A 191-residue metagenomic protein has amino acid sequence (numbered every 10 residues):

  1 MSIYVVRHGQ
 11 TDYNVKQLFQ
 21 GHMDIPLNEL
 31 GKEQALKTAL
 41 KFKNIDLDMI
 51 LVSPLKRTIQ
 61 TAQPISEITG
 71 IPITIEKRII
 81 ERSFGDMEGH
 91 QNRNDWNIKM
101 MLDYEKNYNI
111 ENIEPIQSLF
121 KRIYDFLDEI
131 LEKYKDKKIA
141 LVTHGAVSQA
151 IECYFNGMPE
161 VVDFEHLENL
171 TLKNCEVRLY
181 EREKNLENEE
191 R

Functional and structural regions predicted by a protein language model:
M1-Y4, M49: Extreme N-terminal starter segment of soluble prokaryotic enzymes
I3, K137-G145: Generic beta-sheet signal
Q10-P72: Active-site-proximal alpha-helix that buttresses catalytic centers in soluble enzyme cores
T11, V147-S148: Short active-site segment of divalent metal-dependent hydrolases/proteases that encodes the spacing between
K43-D46, I130-K137: Glycine-rich phosphate-binding loop signature in dinucleotide/nucleotide-binding domains
V52-S53, K121, V142-T143: Short beta-strand scaffold positions
E67-R122: Phosphate-handling substructures
P159-N188: Domain-level recognition of soluble alpha/beta enzyme cores, biased toward histidine phosphatases/phosphomutases
